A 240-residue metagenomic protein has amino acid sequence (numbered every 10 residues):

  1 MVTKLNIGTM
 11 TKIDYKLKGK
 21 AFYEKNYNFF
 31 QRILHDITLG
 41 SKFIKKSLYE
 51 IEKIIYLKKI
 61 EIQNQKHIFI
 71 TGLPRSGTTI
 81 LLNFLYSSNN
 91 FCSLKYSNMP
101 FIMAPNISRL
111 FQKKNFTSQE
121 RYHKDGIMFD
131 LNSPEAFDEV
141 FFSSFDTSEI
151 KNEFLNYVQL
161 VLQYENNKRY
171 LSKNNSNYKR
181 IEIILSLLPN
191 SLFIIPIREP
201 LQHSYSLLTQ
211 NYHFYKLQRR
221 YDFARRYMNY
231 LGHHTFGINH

Functional and structural regions predicted by a protein language model:
T3-H67: Extreme N-terminal, non-catalytic leader segments that precede Walker-type/kinase nucleotide-binding cores
I51-K58, I150-Q163, N177-K179: A short, well-structured juxtamembrane/interface segment
I70: Hydrophobic anchor at the beta1->P-loop junction of P-loop NTPases
L73: P-loop (Walker A) phosphate-binding loop of NTP-binding proteins
T79-C92: A conserved segment at the C-terminal end of the G1
N89-K95, N211, Y215: A generic secondary-structure signal for well-formed alpha-helical elements
S97-L171: PAPS-dependent sulfation machinery
E139-S144, Q159, Y164-H240: PAPS-dependent sulfotransferase catalytic domain
